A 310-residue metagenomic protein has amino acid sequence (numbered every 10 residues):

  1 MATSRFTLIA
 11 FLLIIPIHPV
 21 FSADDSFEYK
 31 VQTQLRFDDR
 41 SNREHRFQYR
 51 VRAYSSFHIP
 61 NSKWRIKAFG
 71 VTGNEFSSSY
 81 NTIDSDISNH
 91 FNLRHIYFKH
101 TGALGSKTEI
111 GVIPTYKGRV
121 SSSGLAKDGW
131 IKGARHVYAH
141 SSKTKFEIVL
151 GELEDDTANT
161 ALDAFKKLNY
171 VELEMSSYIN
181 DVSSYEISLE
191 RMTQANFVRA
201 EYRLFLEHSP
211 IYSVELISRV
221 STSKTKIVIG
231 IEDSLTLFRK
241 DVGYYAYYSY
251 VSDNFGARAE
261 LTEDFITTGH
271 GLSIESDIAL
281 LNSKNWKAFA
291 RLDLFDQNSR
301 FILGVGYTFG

Functional and structural regions predicted by a protein language model:
F6-P16: Sec-dependent N-terminal signal peptides
P19-T108, H136-F146, S177, W286-G310: Beta-barrel outer-membrane channel/assembly domains of diderm bacteria
V31-F37, A68-T72, I110-P114, I148-E152 (+5 more regions): Transmembrane beta-barrel strands of outer-membrane/channel proteins
D39-S41, N81-S85, R119-S123, A158-A161 (+1 more regions): Extracellular loop and loop/strand-boundary signature of outer-membrane beta-barrel proteins
H45-V51, N89-R94, K127-K132, F165-V171 (+4 more regions): Residues that define the transmembrane beta-barrel architecture of outer-membrane proteins
P60-W64, K166-G271: Detector for outer-membrane/organellar transmembrane beta-barrel domains, recognizing the amphipathic beta-strand
W130-E190: Aromatic- and glycine-enriched pocket-lining scaffold segments that form the walls of small-molecule binding clefts
V149, S234-S273, D277-K287, D293-F301 (+1 more regions): Beta-stranded membrane pore/translocator domains
